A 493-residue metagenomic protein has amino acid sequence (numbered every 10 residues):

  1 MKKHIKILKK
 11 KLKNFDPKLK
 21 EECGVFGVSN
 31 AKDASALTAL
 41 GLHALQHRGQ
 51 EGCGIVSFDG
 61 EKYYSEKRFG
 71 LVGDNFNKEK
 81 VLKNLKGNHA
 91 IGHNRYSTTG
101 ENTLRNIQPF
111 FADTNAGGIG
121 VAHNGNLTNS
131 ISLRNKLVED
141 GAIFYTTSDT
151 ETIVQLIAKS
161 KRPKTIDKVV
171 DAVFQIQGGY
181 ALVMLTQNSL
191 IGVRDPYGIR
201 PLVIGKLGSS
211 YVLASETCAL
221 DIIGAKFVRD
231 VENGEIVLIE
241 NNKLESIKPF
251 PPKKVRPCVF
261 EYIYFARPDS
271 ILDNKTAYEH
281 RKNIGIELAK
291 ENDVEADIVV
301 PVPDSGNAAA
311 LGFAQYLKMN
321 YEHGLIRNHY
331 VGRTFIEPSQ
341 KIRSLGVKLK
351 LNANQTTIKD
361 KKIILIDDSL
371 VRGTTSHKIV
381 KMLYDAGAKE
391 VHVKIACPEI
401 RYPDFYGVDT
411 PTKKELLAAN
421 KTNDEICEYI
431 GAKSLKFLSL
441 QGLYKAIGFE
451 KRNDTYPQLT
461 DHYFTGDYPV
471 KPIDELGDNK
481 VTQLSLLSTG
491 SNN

Functional and structural regions predicted by a protein language model:
M1-N233, L238-A296, V302, E390: Conserved short alpha-helical segments that host acidic/polar catalytic motifs at enzyme active sites
D33-S35, T98-T99, N129, I199-R200 (+7 more regions): Flexible loop/turn segments at secondary-structure boundaries
F76, T146, E151, Y321-G332 (+1 more regions): A conserved beta-strand->alpha-helix junction
A122, L185, V193-R194, G205 (+12 more regions): Generic beta-strand/beta-sheet core signal
A142, R162-P163, D293-D297, Q315-E322 (+2 more regions): Secondary-structure transition/capping motifs at alpha-helix termini and the adjoining loop/turn into the next element
D171, A219, K226-F227, V231-E235 (+4 more regions): Phosphate/diphosphate-binding loops
V173, N188-S189, G224-D230, K381-N493: PRPP-dependent phosphoribosyltransferase catalytic core
K318-I363, T374, R401-V408: Short, glycine/charge-rich flexible loops or terminal/linker lids adjacent to PRPP-binding catalytic cores
